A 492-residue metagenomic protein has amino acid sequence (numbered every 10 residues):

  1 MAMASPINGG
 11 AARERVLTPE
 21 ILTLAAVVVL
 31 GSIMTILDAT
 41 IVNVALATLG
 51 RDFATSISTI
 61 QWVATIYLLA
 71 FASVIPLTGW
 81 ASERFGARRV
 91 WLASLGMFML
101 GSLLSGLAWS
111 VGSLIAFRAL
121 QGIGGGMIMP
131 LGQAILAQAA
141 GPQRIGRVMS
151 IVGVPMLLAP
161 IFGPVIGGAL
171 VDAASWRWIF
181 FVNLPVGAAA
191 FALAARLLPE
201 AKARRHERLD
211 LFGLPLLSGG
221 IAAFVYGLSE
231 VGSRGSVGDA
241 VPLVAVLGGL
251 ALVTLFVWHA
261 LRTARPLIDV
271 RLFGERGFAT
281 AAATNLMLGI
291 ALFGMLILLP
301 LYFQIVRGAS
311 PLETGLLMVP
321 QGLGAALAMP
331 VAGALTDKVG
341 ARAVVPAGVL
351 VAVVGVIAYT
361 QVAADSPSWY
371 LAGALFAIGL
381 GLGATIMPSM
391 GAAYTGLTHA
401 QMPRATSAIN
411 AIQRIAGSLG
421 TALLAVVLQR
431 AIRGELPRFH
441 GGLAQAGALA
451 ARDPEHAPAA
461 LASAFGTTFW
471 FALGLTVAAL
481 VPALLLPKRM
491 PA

Functional and structural regions predicted by a protein language model:
A2-S32, W258, G277, G391 (+1 more regions): Transmembrane-helix exit segments and adjacent C-terminal regions of multi-pass membrane proteins
R13-V16, L22, Q143, F191-S218 (+5 more regions): Flexible interhelical linker loops that connect adjacent transmembrane helices in multi-pass membrane transporters
E20-L77, S113, G153, S175 (+6 more regions): Transmembrane core module of solute transporters
L49-G50, A81-S82, I166-A174, L228 (+4 more regions): Interfacial helix-cap and linker-helix signal at transmembrane-aqueous boundaries of multi-pass secondary transporters
L68, I75-G213, D239, A408: Helix-loop-helix hairpins in multi-pass membrane proteins, especially solute transporters
L77-G79, E83-G96, L104, W109-S113 (+4 more regions): C-terminal module of multi-pass small-molecule transporters
D172-L184, E230-P242, S310, R430-L473: A membrane-interface helix-boundary motif in multi-pass transporters
P185-K202, G219-E230, G248-R262, L480-P487: C-terminal membrane-cytosol helix-exit motif in multi-pass small-molecule transporters
